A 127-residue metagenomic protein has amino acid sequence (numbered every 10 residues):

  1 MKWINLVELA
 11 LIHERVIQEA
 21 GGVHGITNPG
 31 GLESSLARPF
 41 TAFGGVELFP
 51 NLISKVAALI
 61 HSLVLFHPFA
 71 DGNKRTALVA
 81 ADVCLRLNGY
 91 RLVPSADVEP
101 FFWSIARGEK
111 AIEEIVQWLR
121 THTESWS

Functional and structural regions predicted by a protein language model:
M1-S127: FIC/Doc superfamily catalytic core
